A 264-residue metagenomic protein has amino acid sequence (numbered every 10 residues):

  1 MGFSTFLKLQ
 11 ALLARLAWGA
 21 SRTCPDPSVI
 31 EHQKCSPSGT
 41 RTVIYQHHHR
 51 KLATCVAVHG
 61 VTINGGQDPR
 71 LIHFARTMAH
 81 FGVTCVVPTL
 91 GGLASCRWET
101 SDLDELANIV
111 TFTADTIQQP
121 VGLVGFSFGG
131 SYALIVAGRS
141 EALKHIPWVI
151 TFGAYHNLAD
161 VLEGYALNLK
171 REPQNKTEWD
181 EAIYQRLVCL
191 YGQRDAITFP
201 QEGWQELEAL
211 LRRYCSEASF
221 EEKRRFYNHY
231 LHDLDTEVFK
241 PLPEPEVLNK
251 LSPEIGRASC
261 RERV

Functional and structural regions predicted by a protein language model:
F3-A53: N-terminal cap/lid segment of alpha/beta-hydrolase-fold proteins
H48-F81, V87-L90: Short, surface-exposed "cap/lid" segments of acyl-processing enzymes
A53-T54, G122, W148: Structural motif
Q67-F74, P88-G122, A137-S140: Catalytic nucleophile-loop/oxyanion-hole region of alpha/beta-hydrolase and closely related hydrolase-like folds
G125-A133, V149: Gly/Ala-rich beta-loop-alpha elbow adjacent to hydrolase catalytic centers
I135-T236: Alpha/beta-hydrolase-fold enzymes
A159-Y165, E237, P241-E244, L248 (+1 more regions): Active-site-proximal cap/loop segments of hydrolase catalytic domains
G256-V264: Residue-level detector of conserved catalytic or cofactor/ligand-binding positions in enzyme active sites
